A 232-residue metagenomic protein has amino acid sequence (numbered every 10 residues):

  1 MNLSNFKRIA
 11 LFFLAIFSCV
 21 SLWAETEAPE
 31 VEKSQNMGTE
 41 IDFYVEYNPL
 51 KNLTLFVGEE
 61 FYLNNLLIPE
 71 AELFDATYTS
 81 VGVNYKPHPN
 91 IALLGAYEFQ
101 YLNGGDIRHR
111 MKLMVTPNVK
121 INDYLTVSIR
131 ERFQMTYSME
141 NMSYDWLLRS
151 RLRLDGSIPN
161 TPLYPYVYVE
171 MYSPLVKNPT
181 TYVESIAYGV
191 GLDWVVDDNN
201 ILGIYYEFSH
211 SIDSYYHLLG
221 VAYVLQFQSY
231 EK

Functional and structural regions predicted by a protein language model:
M1-E30, Q228-K232: Cleavable N-terminal export/targeting peptides
T26-N84: Start-of-domain marker
Q35-T39, D75-T79, I107-M111, M142-L148 (+2 more regions): Residues that define the transmembrane beta-barrel architecture of outer-membrane proteins
F43, V81, L113-V115, S150-L152 (+2 more regions): Membrane-embedded beta-strands of outer-membrane beta-barrel proteins, especially the hydrophobic/small aromatic
Y47, Y85, P117-V119, G156-I158 (+2 more regions): Residue-level signature of outer-membrane beta-barrel architecture
K51-V57, P89-G95, N122-V127, N160-P165 (+3 more regions): Repeated loop/turn-to-beta-strand initiation elements of outer-membrane beta-barrel proteins
V57-F61, G95-F99, I129-M135, V167-M171 (+1 more regions): Transmembrane beta-barrel strands of outer-membrane/channel proteins
V115, H217-K232: Outer-membrane beta-barrel "beta-signal"
